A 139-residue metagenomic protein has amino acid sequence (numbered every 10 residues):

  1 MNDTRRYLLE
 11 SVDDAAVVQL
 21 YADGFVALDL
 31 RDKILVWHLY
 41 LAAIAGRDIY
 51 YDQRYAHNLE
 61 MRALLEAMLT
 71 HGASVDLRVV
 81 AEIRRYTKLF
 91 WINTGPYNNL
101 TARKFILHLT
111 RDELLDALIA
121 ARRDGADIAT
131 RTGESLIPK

Functional and structural regions predicted by a protein language model:
N2-K139: N-terminal helix-rich structural modules
